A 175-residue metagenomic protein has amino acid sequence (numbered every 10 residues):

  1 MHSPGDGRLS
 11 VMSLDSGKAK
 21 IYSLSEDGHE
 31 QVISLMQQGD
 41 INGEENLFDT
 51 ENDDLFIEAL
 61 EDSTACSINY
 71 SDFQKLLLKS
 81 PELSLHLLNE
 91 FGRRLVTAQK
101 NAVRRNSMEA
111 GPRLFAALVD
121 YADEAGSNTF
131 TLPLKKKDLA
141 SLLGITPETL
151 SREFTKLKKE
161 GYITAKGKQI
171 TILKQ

Functional and structural regions predicted by a protein language model:
M1-M12, S16: Regulatory nucleotide-sensing modules
K18, D40, D62-T64, D138 (+1 more regions): Structural motif
I21-S25: Cytochrome P450 core scaffold surrounding the K-helix E-X-X-R motif and the conserved "meander" helix-loop region
V32-G92, V96: Cyclic-nucleotide recognition modules
L78-G144: Polybasic "coupling" helices that flank or enter modular domains
V119-Q175: Phosphate-/nucleic-acid-contacting segments
